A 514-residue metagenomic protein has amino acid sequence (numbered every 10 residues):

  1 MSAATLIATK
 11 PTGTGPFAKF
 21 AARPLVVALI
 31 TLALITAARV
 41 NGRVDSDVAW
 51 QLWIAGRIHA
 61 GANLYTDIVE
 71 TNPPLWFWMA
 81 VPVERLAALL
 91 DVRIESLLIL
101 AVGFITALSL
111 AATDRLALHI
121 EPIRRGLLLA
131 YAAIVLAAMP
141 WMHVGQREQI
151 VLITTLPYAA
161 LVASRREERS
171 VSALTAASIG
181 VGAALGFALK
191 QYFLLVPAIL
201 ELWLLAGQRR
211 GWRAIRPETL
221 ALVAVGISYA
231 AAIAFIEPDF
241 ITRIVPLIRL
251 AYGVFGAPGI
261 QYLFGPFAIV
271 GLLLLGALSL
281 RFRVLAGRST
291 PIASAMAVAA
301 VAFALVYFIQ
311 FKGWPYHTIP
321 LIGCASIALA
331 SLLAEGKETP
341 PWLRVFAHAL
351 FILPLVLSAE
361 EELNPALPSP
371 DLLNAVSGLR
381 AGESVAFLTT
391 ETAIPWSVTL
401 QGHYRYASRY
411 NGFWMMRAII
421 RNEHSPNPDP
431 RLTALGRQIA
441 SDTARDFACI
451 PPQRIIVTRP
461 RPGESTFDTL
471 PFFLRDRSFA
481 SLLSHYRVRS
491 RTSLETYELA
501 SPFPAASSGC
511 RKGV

Functional and structural regions predicted by a protein language model:
T5-A8, T14, V196-V223, L280-A286 (+1 more regions): Perimembrane helix-loop-helix junctions
V40-I54, Y65-V83, N364-P368: Extracytoplasmic catalytic/substrate-binding loops of multi-pass membrane glycan-assembly enzymes
N72, Y192-F193, F235-P238, H348-G513: Extracytoplasmic
L110-L136, L152-I153, R169-S170: Transmembrane-helix signature of polytopic, membrane-embedded enzymes that assemble or transfer cell-envelope glycans
W141-V151, W314-P315: Short acidic/glycine- and proline-prone juxtamembrane loop motifs at membrane-interface regions of multi-pass membrane
I150-R169, T175-A183, A325-A328: Specific aromatic-rich, kink-prone transmembrane helix
I153-T154, L195-V196, Q310-P340: Hydrophobic/aromatic-rich transmembrane helices and adjacent perimembrane loops
S172-Q191, P197-L202, A300-F308: Membrane-interface alpha helices of multi-pass inner-membrane proteins
